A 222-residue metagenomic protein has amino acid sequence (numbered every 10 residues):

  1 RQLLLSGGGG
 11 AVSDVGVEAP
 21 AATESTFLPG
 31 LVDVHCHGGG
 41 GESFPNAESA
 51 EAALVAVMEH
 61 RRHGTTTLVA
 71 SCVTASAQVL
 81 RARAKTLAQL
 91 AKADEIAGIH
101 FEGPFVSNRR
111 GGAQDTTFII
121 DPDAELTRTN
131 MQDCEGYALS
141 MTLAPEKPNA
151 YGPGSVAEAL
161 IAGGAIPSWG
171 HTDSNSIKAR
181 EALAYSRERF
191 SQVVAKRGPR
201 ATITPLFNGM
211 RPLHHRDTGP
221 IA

Functional and structural regions predicted by a protein language model:
R1-P29: Histidine-rich, glycine-flanked metal-binding segment
V15-S25, R81-D94, A179-R197: Short amphipathic alpha-helices and their capping/turn segments at secondary-structure boundaries
S25-A47: Di-metal (Zn2+ and/or Mg2+/Mn2+) metal-binding site signature of metallo-dependent hydrolases with the MBL/beta-CASP
H37-G39, S43, L54-R83, E95-S107 (+3 more regions): Divalent metal-dependent hydrolysis catalytic cores, especially in the metallo-beta-lactamase
A50-A52, R83-T86, D123-A124, S155 (+1 more regions): Charged helix-capping and loop-helix junction motifs
V57, R81-A88, T127-M131, A157 (+1 more regions): Generic structural signal for well-ordered alpha-helices, preferentially at hydrophobic/aromatic core positions
S107-D133: Conserved phosphate-binding/catalytic loop of the ribokinase/pfkB sugar-kinase fold
D133-A222: Active-site core of metal-dependent hydrolases
